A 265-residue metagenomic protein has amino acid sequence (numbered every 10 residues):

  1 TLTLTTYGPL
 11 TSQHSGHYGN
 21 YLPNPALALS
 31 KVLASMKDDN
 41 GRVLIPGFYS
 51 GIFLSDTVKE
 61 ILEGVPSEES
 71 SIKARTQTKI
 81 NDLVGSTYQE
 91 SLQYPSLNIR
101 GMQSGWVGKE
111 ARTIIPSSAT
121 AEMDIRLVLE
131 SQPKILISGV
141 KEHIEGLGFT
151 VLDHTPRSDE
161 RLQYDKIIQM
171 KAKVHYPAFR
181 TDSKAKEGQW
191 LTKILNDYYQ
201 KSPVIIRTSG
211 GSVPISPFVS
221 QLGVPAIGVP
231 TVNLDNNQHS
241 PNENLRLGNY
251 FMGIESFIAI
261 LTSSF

Functional and structural regions predicted by a protein language model:
T1-N244, G248-M252: Metal-dependent amide/peptide-bond hydrolase catalytic core, centered on the "pita-bread" metallohydrolase fold
S256-S264: C-terminal alpha-helix
